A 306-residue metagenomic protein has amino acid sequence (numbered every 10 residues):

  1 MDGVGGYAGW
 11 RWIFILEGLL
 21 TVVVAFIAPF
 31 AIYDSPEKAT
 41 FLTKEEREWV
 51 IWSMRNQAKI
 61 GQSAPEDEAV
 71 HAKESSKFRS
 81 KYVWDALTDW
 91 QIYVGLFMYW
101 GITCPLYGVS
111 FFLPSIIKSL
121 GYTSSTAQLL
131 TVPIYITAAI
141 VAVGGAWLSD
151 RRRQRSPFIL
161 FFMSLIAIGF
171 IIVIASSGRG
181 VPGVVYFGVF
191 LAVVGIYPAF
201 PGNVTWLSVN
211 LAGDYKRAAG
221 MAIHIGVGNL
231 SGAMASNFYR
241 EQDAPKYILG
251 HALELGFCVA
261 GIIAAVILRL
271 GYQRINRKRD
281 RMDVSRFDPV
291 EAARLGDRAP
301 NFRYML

Functional and structural regions predicted by a protein language model:
M1-V24, P114-T126, D150-R153, I171-V185 (+3 more regions): Extracellular/lumenal inter-transmembrane loop segments of multi-pass membrane transporters
I15, W100, V132-I136, A222-L230 (+1 more regions): Transmembrane alpha-helical cores of Major Facilitator Superfamily
E17, M98, I159-G169, G188 (+4 more regions): Residue-level signature of the transmembrane alpha-helical cores of Major Facilitator Superfamily-type secondary
G18-A25, A139, A167-I168, N229 (+2 more regions): Small-residue-rich packing faces within the transmembrane alpha-helices of Major Facilitator Superfamily
P29-S75, R217, K246-L306: Intracellular terminal tails of multi-pass secondary transporters
F78-W147, F200, V204-T205, A218 (+1 more regions): Extracytoplasmic gate region of multi-pass secondary transporters
R152-N203: C-terminal transmembrane helical hairpin of 12-TM major facilitator-type secondary transporters
P198-G213, M221: Intracellular juxtamembrane helix-capping segments at the cytosolic ends of symmetry-related transmembrane helices
